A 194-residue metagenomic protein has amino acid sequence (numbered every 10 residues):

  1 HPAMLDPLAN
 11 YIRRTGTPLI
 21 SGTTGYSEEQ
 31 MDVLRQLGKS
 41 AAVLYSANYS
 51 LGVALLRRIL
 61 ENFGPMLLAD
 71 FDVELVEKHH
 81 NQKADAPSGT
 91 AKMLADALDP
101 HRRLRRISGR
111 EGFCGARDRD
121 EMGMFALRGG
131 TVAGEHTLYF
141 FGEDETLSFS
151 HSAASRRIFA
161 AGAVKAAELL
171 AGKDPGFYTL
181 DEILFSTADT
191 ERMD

Functional and structural regions predicted by a protein language model:
H1-P2, T23-T24, Y49, H80 (+2 more regions): Short loop or secondary-structure boundary microenvironments that flank and position key functional residues
P2-T17, S21-Y45, L51-G64: Rossmann-fold NAD(P)-binding glycine/threonine-rich loop
D6-A9, Y49, R157-A160, V164: Hydrophobic alpha-helical segments
P18-L19, N48, H80, F113: A short, structure-level motif marking secondary-structure boundaries and short turns
Y45-V53, H80-P87: Short, surface-exposed loop/turn motifs that are enriched in glycine and acidic residues and include a nearby proline
L68-D194: C-terminal substrate-binding/catalytic lobe of Rossmann-fold NAD(P)-dependent oxidoreductases
